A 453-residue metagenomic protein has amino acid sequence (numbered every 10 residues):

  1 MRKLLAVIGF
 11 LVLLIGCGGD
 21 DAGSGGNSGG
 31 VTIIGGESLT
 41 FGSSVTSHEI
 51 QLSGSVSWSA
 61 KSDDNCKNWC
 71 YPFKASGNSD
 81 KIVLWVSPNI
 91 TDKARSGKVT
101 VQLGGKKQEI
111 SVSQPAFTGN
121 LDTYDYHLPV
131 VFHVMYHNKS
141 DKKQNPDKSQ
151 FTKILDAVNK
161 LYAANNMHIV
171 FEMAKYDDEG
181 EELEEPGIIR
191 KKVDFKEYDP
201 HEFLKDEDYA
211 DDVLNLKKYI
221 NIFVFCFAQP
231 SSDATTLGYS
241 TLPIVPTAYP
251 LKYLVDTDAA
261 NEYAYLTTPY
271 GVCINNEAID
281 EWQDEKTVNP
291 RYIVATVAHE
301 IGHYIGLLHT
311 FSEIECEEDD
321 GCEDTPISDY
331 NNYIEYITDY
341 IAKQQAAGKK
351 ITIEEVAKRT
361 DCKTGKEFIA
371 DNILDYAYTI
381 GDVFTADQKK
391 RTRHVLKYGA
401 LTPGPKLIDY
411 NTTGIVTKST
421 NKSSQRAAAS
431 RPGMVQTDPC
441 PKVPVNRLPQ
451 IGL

Functional and structural regions predicted by a protein language model:
R2-S38, E109-S111, P115-N120, L453: Bacterial Sec-dependent N-terminal signal peptides
N27-S28, P115-I220, V224-Q229, K397-L453: Propeptide-to-catalytic entry region of secreted or membrane-anchored zinc metalloproteases
G30-S62: Solvent-exposed, low-complexity, repeat-rich "mucin-like" stalks and linkers
S53-W85: Surface-exposed binding patches on compact interaction domains or structured appendages
D92-G105: A short beta-strand micro-motif common to beta-rich folds, especially ectodomain repeats
L121-Y126, A163-A164, D212-K217, Y263-T268 (+1 more regions): Extracellular/periplasmic catalytic domains that process cell-envelope and extracellular macromolecules
E207-S312: Active-site-proximal segment of zinc-dependent metalloprotease catalytic domains
E277-V383: The catalytic-center signature of Zn2+-dependent metalloproteases
